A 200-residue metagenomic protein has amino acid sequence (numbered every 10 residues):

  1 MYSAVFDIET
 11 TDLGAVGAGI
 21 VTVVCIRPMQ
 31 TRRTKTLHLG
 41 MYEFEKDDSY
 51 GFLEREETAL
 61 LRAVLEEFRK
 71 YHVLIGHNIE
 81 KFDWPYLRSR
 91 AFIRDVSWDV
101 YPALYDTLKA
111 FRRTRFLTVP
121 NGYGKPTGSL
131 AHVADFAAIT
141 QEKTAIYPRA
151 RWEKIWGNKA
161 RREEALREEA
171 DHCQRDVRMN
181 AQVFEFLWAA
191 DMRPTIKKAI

Functional and structural regions predicted by a protein language model:
M1-R33: Entry/capping segment at the start of metal-dependent catalytic domains with acidic active-site entry clusters
S3-V5, T34-T36, P102-Y105, Q141: Conserved beta-strand scaffold positions in the cores of enzyme catalytic domains, especially in NTP/NDP-utilizing
F6-I8, H77, Y105, R175: Active-site flanking residues adjacent to catalytic metal/cofactor-binding acidic residues
D12, E45-L53, E163-E169: Surface-exposed cleft-lining segments at the edges of enzyme active sites
G17-A18, L87-S89, E185: Short amphipathic alpha-helical segments
T36-T127: Conserved DEDDh/DEDDy metal-dependent 3′-5′ exonuclease domain
H132-I200: Acidic, Mg2+-coordinating catalytic module of metal-dependent nucleases/exonucleases that use a two-metal-ion mechanism
